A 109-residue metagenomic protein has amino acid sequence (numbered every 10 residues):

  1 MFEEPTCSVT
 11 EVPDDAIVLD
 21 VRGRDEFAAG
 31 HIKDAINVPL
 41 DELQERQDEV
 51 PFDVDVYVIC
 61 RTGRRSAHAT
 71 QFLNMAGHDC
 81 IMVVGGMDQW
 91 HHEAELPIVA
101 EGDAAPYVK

Functional and structural regions predicted by a protein language model:
M1-I17, V21-D55, R64-K109: Rhodanese-like catalytic fold shared by cysteine-dependent sulfurtransferases and DSP/PTP-type phosphatases
I59: Short, surface-exposed ligand- or partner-binding patches at beta-edge/loop junctions that are enriched in aromatics
